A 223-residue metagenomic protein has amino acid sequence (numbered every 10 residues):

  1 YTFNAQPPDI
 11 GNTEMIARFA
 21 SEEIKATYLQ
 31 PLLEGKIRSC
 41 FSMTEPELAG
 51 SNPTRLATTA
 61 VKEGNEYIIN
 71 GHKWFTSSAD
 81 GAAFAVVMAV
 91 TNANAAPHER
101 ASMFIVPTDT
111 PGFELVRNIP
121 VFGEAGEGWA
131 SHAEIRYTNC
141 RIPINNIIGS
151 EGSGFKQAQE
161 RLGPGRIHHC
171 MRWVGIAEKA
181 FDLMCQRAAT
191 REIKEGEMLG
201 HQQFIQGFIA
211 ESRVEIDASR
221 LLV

Functional and structural regions predicted by a protein language model:
Y1-G35, S77-F84: Internal helix-loop-helix
G35-T44, M88: A short, Trp-centered hydrophobic/proline-enriched beta-strand micro-motif
T44-A49, W74-F75, I119-E124: Short, solvent-exposed loop/turn elements at beta->coil junctions and helix N-caps that rim active or binding pockets
A49, W74-D80, P164-H169: Glycine-rich phosphate/pyrophosphate-binding beta-alpha loops
S51-T54, S78-A83, P97-R100, E127-W129 (+1 more regions): Short glycine/proline-enriched turns and hinge-like loops at secondary-structure junctions
T58-V61: A structural signal for short hydrophobic beta-strand segments in well-ordered beta-sheet cores
N70-R117: A short core secondary-structure module
L115-D217: Glycine-rich beta->alpha junctions and the first turn(s) of the following alpha-helix
